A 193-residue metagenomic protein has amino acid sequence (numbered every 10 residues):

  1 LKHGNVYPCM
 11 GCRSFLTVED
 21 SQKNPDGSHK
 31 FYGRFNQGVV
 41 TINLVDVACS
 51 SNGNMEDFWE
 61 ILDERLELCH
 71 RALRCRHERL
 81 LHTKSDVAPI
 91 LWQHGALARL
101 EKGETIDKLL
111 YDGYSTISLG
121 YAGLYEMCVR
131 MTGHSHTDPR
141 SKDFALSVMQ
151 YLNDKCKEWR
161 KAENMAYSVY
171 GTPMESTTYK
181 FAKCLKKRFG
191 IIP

Functional and structural regions predicted by a protein language model:
L1-G113, R130, H134, D138-P193: Conserved catalytic cores of very large enzyme subunits
I117-R130, Q150: Contiguous, well-ordered alpha-helical segments that form the cores/surfaces of helical PPI scaffolds
